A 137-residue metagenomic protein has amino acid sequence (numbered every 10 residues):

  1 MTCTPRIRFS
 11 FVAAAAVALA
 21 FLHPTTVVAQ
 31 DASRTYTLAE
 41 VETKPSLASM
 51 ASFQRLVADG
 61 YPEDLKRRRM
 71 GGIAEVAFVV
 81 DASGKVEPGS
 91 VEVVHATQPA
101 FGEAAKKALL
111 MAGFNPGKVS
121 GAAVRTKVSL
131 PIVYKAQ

Functional and structural regions predicted by a protein language model:
T2-S10, H23-Q137: Charge-biased low-complexity segments
V12-L22: Bacterial N-terminal signal peptides
